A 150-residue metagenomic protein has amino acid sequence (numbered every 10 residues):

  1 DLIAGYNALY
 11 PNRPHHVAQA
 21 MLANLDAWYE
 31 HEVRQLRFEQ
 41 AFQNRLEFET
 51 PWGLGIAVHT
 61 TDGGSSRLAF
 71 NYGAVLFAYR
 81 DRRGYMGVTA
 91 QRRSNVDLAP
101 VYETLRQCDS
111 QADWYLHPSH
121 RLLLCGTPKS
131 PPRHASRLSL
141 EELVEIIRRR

Functional and structural regions predicted by a protein language model:
D1-Q40: Internal, conserved structured core segments that host functional sites
A27-R150: Gly/His-enriched, cation/cofactor- and phosphate-binding structural elements
